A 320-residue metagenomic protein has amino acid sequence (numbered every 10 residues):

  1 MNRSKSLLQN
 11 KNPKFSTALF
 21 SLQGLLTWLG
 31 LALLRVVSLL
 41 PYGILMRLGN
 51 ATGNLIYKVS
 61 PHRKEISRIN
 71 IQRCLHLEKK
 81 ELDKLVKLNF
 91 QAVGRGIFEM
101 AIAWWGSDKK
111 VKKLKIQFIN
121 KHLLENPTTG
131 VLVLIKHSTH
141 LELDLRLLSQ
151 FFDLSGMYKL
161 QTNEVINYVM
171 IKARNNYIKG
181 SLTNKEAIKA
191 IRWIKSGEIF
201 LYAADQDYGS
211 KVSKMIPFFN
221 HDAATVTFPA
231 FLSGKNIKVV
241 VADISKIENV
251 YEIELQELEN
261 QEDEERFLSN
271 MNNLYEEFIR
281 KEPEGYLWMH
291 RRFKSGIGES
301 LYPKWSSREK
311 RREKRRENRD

Functional and structural regions predicted by a protein language model:
N2-I135, N167-A173: Membrane-anchoring hydrophobic helices of lipid-metabolizing enzymes
N2-R3, L77, E81-L82, K87 (+3 more regions): Non-catalytic C-terminal accessory region of glycerolipid acyltransferases and related lyso-lipid remodeling enzymes
L25-W28, R63, L182, R266-N270: Soluble or luminal CAZymes and related metallo-dependent hydrolases
L39, C74, F151, N176-Y177 (+1 more regions): Alpha-helical structural context
I71, R174, P229-S233: Structural element of the ATP-grasp superfamily
D108-K115, K159, N176-S181, F218-N220 (+1 more regions): Short, flexible loop segments at the rims of nucleotide/cofactor-binding pockets, characterized by
T128-K185, S210-P217: Catalytic core of membrane glycerolipid acyltransferases/transacylases, capturing the structured, soluble-facing
